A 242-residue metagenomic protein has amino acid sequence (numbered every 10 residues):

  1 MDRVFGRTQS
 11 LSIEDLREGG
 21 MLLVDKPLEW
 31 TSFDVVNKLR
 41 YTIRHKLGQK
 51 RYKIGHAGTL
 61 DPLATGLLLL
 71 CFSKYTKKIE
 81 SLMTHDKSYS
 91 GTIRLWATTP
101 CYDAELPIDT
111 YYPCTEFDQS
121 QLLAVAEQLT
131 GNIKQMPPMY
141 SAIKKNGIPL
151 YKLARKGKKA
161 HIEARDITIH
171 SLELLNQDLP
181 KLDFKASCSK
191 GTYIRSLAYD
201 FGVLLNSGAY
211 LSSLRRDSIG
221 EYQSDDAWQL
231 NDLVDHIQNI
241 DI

Functional and structural regions predicted by a protein language model:
M1-I242: Catalytic/RNA-binding core of pseudouridine synthases
